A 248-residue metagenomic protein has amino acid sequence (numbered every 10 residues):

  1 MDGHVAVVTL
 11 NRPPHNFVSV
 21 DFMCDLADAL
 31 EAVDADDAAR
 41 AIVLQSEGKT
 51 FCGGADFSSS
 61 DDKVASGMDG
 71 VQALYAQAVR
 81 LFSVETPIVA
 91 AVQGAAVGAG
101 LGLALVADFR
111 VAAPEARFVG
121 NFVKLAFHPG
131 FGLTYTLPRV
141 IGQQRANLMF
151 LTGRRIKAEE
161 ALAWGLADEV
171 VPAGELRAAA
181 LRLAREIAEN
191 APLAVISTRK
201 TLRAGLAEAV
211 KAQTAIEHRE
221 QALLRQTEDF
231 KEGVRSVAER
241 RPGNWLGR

Functional and structural regions predicted by a protein language model:
M1-E47: Conserved CoA-thioester-binding segment of acyl-CoA-metabolizing enzymes
N16, C24-D25, A38, Q45-R80 (+3 more regions): Glycine- (often His-adjacent) and acidic-residue-rich active-site loop that binds/positions the CoA thioester
D28-A29, L74, K157: Short, well-ordered amphipathic alpha-helical segments that serve as non-catalytic structural scaffolds within diverse
V71-A78, A184, L202, T214-E217 (+2 more regions): Hydrophobic alpha-helical core bundles mediating ligand binding, dimerization, or RNAP-core interactions
F82-V195, H218-T227, K231-R235, R241 (+1 more regions): Crotonase-fold acyl-CoA enzyme core
R199-E208: Short, charged, surface-exposed hinge/linker loops at domain edges that act as mobile lids or interdomain connectors
